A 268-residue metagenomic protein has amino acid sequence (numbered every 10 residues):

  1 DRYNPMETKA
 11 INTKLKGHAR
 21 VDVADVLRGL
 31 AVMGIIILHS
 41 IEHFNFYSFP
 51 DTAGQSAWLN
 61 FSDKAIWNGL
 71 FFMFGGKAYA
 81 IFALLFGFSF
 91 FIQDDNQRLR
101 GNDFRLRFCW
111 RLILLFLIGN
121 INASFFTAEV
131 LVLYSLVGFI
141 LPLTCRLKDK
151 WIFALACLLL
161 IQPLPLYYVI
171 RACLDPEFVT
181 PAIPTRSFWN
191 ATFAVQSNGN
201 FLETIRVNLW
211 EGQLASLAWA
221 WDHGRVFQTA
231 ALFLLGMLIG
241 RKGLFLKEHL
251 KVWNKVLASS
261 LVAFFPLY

Functional and structural regions predicted by a protein language model:
D1-P5: Short, Lys/Arg-enriched N-terminal segments with co-localized hydrophobic residues within the first ~10-30 amino acids
E7-F88, Q93: N-terminal signal-anchor module of multipass membrane proteins
I37-S40, F116-A123, L159-V169, V262-Y268: Aromatic-anchored segments of alpha-helical transmembrane domains
L70-I81, T127, W219-A230: Hydrophobic alpha-helical transmembrane segments of multi-pass membrane proteins
A80-D95, L131-L143, G224-K247: Specific transmembrane alpha-helix
N102-D103, I140-L158, L238-S259: Solvent-exposed interhelical
L106-R107, L114-T144: Membrane-interface helix-loop-helix modules in multi-pass inner-membrane proteins
L158-L235: Long hydrophobic alpha-helical segments that form multi-pass transmembrane helix bundles in integral membrane proteins
